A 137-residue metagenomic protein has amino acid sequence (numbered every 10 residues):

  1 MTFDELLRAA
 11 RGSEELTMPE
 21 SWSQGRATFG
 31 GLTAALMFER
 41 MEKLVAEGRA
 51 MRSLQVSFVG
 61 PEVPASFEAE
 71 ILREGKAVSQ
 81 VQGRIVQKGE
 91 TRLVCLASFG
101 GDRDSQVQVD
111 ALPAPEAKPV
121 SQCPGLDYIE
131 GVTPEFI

Functional and structural regions predicted by a protein language model:
M1-I137: Terminal targeting signals and extreme-terminal segments of soluble enzymes
